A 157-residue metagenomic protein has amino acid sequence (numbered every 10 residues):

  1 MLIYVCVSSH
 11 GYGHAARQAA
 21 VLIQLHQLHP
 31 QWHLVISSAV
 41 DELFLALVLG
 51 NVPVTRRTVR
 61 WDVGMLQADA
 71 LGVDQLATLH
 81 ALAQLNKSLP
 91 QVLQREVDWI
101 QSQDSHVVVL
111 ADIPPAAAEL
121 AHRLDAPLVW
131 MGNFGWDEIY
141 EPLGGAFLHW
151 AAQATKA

Functional and structural regions predicted by a protein language model:
M1-G11: Nucleotide-activated donor-dependent transferases that construct or modify glycoconjugates
Y12-A16, L43-L45: Short N-terminal binding/cap micro-motifs at the start of the first secondary-structure element
A15-H26: Short amphipathic alpha-helix
W32-K87: Conserved nucleotide-sugar phosphate-binding/catalytic loop shared by glycosyltransferases and other
E42-F44, V109-R123: An aromatic- and histidine-rich active-site surface loop
G72-V108: Conserved nucleotide-sugar donor-binding subdomain of glycosyltransferases
P127-A157: Active-site-proximal region of nucleotide-activated glycan assembly enzymes, centered on histidine/acidic-rich loops
